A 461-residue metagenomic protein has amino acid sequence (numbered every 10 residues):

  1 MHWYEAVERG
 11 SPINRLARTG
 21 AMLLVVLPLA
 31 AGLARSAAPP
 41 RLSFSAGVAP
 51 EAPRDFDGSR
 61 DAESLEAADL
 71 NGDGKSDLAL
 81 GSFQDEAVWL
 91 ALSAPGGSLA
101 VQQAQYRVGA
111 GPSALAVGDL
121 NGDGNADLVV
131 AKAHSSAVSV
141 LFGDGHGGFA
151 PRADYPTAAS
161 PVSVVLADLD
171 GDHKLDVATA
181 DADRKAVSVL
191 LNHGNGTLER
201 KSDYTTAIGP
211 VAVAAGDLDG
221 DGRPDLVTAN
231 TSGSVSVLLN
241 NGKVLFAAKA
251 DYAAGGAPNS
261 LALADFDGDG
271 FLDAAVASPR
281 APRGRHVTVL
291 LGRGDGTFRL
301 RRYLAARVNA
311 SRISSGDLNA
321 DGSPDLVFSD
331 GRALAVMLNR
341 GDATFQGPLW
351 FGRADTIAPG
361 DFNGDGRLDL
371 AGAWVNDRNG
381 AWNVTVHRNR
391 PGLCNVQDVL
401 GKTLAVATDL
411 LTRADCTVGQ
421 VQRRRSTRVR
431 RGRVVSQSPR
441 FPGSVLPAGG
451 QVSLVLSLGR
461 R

Functional and structural regions predicted by a protein language model:
G20-A30: Bacterial N-terminal signal peptides
S36-R60, L92-A110, F142-A159, L191-I208 (+4 more regions): Blade-edge motifs of beta-propeller repeat domains
E63-L70, S113-G122, F142, V162-G171 (+6 more regions): Beta-propeller blade termini
G74-S76, G124-A126, H173-L175, G222-P224 (+3 more regions): Glycine-aliphatic tripeptides that mark coil-to-beta-strand junctions in extracellular and membrane proteins
L78-G81, L128-K132, V177-A180, L226-N230 (+3 more regions): Hydrophobic beta-strand segments that make up the repeating blades of beta-propeller and related beta-repeat
Q84-E86, H134-S136, D183-K185, G233-S234 (+3 more regions): Short glycine/acidic-enriched loop and turn motifs that connect beta-strands
A358-G392: Blade-level signature of beta-propeller repeat domains, shared across WD40, Kelch, NHL, RCC1 and BNR/Asp-box propellers
R388-R461: Ligand-recognition elements built from short beta-strands and adjacent flexible loops
